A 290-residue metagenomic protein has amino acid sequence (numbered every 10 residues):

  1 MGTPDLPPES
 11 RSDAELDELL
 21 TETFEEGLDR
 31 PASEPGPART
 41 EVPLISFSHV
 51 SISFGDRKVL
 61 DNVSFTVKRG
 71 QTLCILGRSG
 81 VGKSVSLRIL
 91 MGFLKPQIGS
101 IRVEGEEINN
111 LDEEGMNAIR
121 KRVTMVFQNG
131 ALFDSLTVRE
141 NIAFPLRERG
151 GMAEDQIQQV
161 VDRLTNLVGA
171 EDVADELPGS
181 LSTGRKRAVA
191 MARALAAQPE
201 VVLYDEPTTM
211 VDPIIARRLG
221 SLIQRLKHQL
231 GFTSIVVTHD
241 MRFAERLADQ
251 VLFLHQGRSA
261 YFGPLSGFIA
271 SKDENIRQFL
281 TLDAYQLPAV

Functional and structural regions predicted by a protein language model:
M91: Helix-to-loop junction immediately C-terminal to a conserved catalytic motif
E107, E154-D172: Conserved ABC ATPase "signature" region
I108-T124, E148, E154, F268-K272: ABC ATPase NBD coupling module
L177-L181, R185: Conserved ABC ATPase signature
Q198: Conserved catalytic motifs of ABC-family nucleotide-binding domains
V202-D205: Catalytic Walker B motif of ABC-type/P-loop ATPase nucleotide-binding domains
